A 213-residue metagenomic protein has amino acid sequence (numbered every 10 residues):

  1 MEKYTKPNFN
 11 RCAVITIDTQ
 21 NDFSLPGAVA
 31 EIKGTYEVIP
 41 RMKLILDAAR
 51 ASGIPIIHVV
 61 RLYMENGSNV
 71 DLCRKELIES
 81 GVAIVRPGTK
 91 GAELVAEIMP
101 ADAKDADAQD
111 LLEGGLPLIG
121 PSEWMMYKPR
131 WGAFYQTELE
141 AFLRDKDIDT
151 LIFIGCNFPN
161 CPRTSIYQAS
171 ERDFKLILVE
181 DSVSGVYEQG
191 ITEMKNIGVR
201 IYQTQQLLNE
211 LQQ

Functional and structural regions predicted by a protein language model:
M1-A13, K43-A51: Short amphipathic alpha-helices and their capping/turn segments at secondary-structure boundaries
G27-T35: Short glycine-enriched, charge-decorated loop/helix-capping segments at active-site entrances that position
P40-K146: Active-site alpha/beta core segments
M126, G198-E210: Short acidic-hydrophobic, aromatic-tinged amphipathic segments that line or gate anion-handling sites
T150-C156, K175-E188: A short glycine-rich beta-strand->turn/loop micro-motif centered on a GG-aromatic cluster
P162-R172: Short Gly/Thr/Asp-enriched flexible loops that form oxyanion-binding sites at enzyme active sites
G185-V199: Active-site-proximal loop->helix
